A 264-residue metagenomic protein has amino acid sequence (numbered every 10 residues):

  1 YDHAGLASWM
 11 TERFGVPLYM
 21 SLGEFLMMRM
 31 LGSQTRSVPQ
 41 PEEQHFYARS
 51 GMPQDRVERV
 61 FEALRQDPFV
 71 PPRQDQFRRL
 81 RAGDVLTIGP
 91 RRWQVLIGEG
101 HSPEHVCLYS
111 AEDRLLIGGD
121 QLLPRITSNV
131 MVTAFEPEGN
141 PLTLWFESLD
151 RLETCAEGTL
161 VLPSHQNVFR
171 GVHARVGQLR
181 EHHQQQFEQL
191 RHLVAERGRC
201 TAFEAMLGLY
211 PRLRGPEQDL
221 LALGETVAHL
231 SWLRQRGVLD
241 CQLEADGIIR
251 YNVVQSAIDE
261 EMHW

Functional and structural regions predicted by a protein language model:
Y1-L86, R114, R175-G177: Active-site HxH/HxHxD metal-binding segment of metal-dependent hydrolases
A4, W145, T226: Aromatic/hydrophobic pocket-lining residues that form the small-molecule binding cavity in soluble enzyme cores
M10, F14-P17, R78, P90 (+10 more regions): A structural signal for the main folded, soluble domain(s) of proteins
L26, L123-R125, R170, L209 (+1 more regions): Feature marks short, surface-exposed loop/turn motifs that line or immediately flank catalytic pockets and channel
R59-D75, R92-F187: Metallo-beta-lactamase
A82-V85, H105, V238: Short, acidic/polar N-cap/turn motifs at the starts of alpha helices
V85, G98-G100, E244: Short polar/acidic secondary-structure junctions
Q189-W264: C-terminal regulatory/interaction regions
